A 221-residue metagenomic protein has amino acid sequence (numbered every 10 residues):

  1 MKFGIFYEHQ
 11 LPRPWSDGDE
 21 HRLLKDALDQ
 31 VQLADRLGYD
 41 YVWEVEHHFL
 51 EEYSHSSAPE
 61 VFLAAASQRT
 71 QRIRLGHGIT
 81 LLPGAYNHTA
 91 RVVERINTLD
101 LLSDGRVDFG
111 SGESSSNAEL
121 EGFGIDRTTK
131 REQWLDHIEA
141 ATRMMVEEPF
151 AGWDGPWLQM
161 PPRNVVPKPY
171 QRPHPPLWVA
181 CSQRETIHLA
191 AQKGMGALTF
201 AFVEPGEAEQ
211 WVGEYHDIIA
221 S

Functional and structural regions predicted by a protein language model:
M1-F3, Y39-Y41, T70-L75, L102-D108 (+3 more regions): Short, well-ordered coil/turn segments that N-cap beta-strands
M1-R69, I73-H77, P175: N-terminal beta1-alpha1-beta2 module of alpha/beta enzyme domains
K2-E20, L81-G152, A197-T199, V203-P205: Flexible, glycine-rich active-site loops centered on histidine and acidic residues that chelate a metal or position
H21-L33, R91-R95, C181-H188: Short, acidic/polar
D35-R36, L63-R72, I96-V107, A191-Q192 (+1 more regions): Acidic (Asp/Glu)-rich catalytic clusters
S56-V61, E204-D217: Active-site-adjacent beta->alpha loops and helix N-cap segments on the catalytic face of soluble alpha/beta enzymes
L158-V165, C181: Active-site glycine-rich loop that binds ribose-phosphate moieties when present
Q183-G206, W211-V212: A conserved active-site cap/scaffold subdomain adjacent to cofactor or substrate pockets
